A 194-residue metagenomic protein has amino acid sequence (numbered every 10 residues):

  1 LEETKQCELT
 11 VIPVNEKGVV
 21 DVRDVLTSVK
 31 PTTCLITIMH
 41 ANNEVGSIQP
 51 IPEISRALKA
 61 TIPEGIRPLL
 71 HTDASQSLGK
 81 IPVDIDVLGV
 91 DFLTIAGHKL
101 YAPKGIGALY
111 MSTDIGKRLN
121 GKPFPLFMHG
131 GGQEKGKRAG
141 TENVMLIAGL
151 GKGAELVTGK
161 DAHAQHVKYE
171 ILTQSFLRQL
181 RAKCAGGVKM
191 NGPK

Functional and structural regions predicted by a protein language model:
L1-K194: Pyridoxal 5′-phosphate
